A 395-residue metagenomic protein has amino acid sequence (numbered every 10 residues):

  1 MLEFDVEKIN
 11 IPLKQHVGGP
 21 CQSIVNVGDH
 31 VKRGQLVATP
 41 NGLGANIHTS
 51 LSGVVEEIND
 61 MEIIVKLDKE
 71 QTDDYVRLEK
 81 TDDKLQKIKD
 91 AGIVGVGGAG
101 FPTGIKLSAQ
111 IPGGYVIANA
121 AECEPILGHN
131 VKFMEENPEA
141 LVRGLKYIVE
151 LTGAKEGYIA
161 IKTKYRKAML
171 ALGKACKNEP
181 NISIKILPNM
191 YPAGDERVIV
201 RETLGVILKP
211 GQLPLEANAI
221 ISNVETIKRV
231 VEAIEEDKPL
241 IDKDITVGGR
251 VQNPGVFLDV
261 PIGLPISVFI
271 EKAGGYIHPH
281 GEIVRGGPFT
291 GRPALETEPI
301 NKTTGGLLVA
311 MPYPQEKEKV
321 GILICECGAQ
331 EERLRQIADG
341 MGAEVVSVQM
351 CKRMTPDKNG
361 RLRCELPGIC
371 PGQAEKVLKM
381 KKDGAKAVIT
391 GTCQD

Functional and structural regions predicted by a protein language model:
M1-P20: N-terminal, Lys/Arg-enriched amphipathic/low-complexity engagement segments that precede the first folded domain
C21-H30, G34: Short histidine-centered loop motifs in beta-beta connectors
K32-G44, E62-I64: Short hydrophobic beta/alpha edge segments that flank linear recognition/processing sites
G53-V55: Conserved hydrophobic positions within beta-strands
V116-N130, V251, M354-G360: Gly-rich Lys/Arg/Thr-decorated short loops/hinges at beta-loop-alpha junctions or inter-strand turns that position
F133, E139, T163-K164, V348-D395: Cofactor-cradling patches in redox/metallo enzymes
K155, K164-I266, K272-P279, G287: Hydrophobic alpha-helical positions that pack around
V320-E365: Redox- and metal-dependent alpha/beta enzyme cores, enriched for Fe-S-associated oxidoreductases and cofactor-handling
